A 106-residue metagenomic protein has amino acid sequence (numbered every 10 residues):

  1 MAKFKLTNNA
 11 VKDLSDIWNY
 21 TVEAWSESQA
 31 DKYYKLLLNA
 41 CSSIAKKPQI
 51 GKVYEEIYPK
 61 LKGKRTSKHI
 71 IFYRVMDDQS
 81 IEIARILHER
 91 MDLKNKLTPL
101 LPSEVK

Functional and structural regions predicted by a protein language model:
M1-Y34: Arg/Lys-rich, positively charged N-terminal/basic patches that mediate binding to nucleic acids
A10, L37, I83: Hydrophobic pocket/interface hotspot
I17-Y20, S43, K47: Amphipathic, soluble alpha-helical interaction motifs
L38, S43, Q49-S80: Basic/aromatic recognition patch in beta-strand/loop cores that engages polyanionic ligands
R74-K106: Enriched for short, Lys/Arg-rich terminal
